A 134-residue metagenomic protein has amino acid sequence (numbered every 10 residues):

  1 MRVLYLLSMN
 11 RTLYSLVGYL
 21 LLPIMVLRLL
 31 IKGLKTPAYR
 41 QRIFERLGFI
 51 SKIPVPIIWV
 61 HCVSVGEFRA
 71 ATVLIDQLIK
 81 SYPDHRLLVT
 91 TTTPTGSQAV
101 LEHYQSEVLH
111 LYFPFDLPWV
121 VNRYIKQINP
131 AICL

Functional and structural regions predicted by a protein language model:
M1-S8, D116: N-terminal amphipathic/basic-hydrophobic helices that include classical n-h-c signal peptides and signal-anchor
Y5-G33: Short hydrophobic helices that act as membrane-entry/anchoring signals
V26-L134: Active-site and donor-binding regions of nucleotide-sugar-utilizing enzymes
